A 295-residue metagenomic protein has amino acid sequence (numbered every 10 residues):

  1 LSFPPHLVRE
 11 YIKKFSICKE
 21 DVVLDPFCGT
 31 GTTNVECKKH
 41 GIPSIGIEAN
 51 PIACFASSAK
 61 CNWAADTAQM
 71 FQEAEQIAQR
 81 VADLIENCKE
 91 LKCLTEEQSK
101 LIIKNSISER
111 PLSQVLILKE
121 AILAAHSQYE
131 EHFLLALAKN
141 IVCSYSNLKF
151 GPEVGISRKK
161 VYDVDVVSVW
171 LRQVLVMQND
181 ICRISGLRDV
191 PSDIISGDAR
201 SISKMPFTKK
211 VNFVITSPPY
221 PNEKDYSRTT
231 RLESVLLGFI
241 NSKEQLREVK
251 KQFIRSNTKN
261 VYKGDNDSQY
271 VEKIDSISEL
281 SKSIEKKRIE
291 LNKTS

Functional and structural regions predicted by a protein language model:
L1, K104, S295: Short acidic-aromatic active-site loops that bind/stabilize oxyanions
L1-R9: Conserved SAM-binding loop and adjacent beta-strand
V8, D21-H40, S44-P51, S57 (+3 more regions): Conserved proline-anchored active-site loop of SAM-dependent methyltransferases that bridges a beta-strand
E10, K14-C18, V35, K39-H40 (+3 more regions): Non-catalytic nucleic-acid substrate-recognition regions in nucleic-acid-modifying enzymes
N62-W63, N212, T230-V235: Glycine-rich, phosphate-binding/catalytic loops in enzymes
L112-T216, P221-T230: SAM-dependent nucleic-acid methyltransferase catalytic core
Y220-S295: SAM-dependent methyltransferase catalytic-core segment centered on the flexible catalytic loop and adjoining short
